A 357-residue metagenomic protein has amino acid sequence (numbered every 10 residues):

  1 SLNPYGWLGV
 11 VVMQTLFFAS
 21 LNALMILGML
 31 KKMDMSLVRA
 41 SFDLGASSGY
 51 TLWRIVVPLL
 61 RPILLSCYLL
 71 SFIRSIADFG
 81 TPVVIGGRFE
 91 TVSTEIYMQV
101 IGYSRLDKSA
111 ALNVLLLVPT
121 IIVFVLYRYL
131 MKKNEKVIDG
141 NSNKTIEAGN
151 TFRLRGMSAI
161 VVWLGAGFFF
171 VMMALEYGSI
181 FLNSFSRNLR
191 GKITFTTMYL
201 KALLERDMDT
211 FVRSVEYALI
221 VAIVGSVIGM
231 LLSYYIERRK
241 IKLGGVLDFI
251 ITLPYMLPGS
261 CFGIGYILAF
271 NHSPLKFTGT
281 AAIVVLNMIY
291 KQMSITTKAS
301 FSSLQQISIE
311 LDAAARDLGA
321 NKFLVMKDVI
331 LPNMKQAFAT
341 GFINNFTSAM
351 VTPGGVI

Functional and structural regions predicted by a protein language model:
S1-K31, V57-G80, A111-Y129, M157-N188 (+3 more regions): Membrane-water interface segments at the C-terminal ends of transmembrane alpha-helices in multi-pass inner-membrane
M33-D34, R39-L60, F89, R239 (+1 more regions): Short helix-to-coil transition segments within interhelical loops that connect adjacent transmembrane helices
L37, L106, L311, P353: Helix-turn-helix DNA-binding elements, focusing on the entry/boundary residues of the two helices that contact DNA
R39, S47, E135-T151, L189-L203: Juxtamembrane inter-helical linkers in multi-pass membrane proteins
R39-F42, I96, V100, S109 (+7 more regions): Hydrophobic alpha-helical segments that mediate membrane insertion or helix-helix packing
F79-S104, N188-I193, V351-I357: Glycine-rich helix-loop "coupling/hinge" segments at transmembrane-helix boundaries in multipass transporters
V125-L164: Alpha-helical transmembrane segments of integral membrane proteins
S302-I309, R316-D317: Outer-membrane beta-barrel pore domains
